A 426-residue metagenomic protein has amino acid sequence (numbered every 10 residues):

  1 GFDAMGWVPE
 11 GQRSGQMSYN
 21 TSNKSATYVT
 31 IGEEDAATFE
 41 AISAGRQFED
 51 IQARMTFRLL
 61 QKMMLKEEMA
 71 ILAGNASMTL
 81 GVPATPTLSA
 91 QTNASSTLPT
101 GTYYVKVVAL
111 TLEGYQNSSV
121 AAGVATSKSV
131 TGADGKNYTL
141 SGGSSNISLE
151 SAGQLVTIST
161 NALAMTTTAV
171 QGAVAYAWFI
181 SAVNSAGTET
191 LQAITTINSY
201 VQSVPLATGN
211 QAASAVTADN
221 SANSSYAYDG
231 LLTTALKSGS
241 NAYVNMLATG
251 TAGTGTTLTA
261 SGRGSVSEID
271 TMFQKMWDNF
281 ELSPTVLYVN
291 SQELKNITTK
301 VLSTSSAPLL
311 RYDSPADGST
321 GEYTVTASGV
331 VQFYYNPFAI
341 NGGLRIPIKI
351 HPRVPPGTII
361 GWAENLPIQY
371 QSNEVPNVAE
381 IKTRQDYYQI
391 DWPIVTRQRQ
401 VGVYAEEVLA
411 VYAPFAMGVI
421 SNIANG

Functional and structural regions predicted by a protein language model:
G1-Q116, A122-L163, A175, E189 (+1 more regions): Flexible, glycine/threonine- and acidic-rich loop/arm segments that mediate assembly and lattice contacts in viral
Q116, T168-G187: Solvent-exposed loop/turn segments flanking beta-strands in beta-repeat/beta-sandwich domains
